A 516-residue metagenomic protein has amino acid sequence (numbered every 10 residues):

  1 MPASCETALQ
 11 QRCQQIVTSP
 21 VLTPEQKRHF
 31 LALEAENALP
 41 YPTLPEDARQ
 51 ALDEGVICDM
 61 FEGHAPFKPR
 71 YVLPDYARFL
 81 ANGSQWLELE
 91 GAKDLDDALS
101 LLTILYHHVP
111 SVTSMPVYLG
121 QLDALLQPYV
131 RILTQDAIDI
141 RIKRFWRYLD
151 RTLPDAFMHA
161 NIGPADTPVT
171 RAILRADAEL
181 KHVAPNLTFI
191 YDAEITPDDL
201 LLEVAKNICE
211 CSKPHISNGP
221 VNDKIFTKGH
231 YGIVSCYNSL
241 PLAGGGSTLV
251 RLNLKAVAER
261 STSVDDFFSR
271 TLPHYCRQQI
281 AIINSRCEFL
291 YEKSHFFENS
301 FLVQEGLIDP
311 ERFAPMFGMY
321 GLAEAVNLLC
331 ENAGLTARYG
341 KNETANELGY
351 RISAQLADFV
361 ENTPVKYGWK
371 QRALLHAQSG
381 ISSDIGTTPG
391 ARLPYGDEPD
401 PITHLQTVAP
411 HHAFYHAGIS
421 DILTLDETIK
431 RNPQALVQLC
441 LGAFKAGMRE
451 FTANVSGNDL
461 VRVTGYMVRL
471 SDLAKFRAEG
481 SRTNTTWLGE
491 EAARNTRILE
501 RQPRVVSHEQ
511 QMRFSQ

Functional and structural regions predicted by a protein language model:
P2-E311, N332, R338-N342, E361 (+1 more regions): Conserved catalytic cores of very large enzyme subunits
V117, D309-A325: Conserved phosphate/anionic-ligand binding catalytic regions in large, soluble enzymes, centered on
L272-C276, G318-G321, V326, C330: A conserved active-site cap/scaffold subdomain adjacent to cofactor or substrate pockets
T336-F359: Short secondary-structure subsegments characteristic of cysteine-rich extracellular domains
